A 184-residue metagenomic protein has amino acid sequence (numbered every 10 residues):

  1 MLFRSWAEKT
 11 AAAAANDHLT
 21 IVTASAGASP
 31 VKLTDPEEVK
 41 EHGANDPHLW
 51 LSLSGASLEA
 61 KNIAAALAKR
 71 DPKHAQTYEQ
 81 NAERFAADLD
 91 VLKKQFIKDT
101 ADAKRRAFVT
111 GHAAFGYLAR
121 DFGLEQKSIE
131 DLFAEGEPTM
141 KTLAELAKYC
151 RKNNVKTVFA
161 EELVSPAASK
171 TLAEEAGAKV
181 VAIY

Functional and structural regions predicted by a protein language model:
M1-Y184: Extracytoplasmic metal-acquisition and chelation regions
